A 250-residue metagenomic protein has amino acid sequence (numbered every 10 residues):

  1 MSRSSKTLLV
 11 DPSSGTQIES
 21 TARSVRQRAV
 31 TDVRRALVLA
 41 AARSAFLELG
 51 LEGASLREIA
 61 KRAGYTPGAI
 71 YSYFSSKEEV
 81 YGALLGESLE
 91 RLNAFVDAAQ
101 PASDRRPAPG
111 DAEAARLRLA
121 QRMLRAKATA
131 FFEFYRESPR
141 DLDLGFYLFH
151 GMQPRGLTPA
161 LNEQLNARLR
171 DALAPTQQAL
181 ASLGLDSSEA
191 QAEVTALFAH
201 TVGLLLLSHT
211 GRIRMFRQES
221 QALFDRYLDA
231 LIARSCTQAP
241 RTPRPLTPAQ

Functional and structural regions predicted by a protein language model:
M1-V33, S103-A114, A239-Q250: N-terminal intrinsically disordered/low-complexity leader segments
S2-Q27, A40-S44, G53-S55, A63 (+2 more regions): Short glycine/proline-centered loop/turn elements that form peptide/ligand docking sites
R3-K6, G15, G151, A174-Q177 (+3 more regions): Hydrophobic alpha-helical segments that form the core of small-molecule binding pockets and/or dimer interfaces
A36-A45, R91, A130: Pre-recognition alpha-helix immediately N-terminal to the DNA-recognition helix within helix-turn-helix or winged-helix
L37, A45-E79, A83, E87: Helix-turn-helix
A83, D97-R140, S187, V194-L197: Hydrophobic alpha-helical connector segments
R118, R122, L144, P154-G184 (+2 more regions): Amphipathic alpha-helical packing segments from all-alpha helical-bundle domains
R136-L157, L206-R214: Amphipathic alpha-helical segments used for helix-helix packing
